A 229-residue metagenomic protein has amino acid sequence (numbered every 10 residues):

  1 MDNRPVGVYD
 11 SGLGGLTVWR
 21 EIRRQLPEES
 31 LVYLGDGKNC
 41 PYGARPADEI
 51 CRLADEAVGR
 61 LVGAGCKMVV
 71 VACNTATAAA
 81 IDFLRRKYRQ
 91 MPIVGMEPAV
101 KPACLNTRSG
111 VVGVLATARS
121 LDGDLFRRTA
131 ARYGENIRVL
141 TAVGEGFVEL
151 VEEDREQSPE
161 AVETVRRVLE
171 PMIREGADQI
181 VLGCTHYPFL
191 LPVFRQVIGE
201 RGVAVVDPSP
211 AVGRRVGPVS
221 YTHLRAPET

Functional and structural regions predicted by a protein language model:
M1-R225: Non-catalytic structural scaffold of enzyme domains
